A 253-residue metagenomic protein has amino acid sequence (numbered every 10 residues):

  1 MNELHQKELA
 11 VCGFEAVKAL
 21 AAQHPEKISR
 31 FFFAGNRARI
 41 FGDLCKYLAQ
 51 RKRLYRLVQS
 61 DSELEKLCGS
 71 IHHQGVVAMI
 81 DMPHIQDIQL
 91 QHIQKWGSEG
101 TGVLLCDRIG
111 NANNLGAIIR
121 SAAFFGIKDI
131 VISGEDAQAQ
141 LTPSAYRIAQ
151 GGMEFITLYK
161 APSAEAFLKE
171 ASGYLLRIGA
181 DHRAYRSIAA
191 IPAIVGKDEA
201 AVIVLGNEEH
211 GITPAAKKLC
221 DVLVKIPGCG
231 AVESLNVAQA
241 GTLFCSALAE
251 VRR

Functional and structural regions predicted by a protein language model:
M1-I93: N-terminal positively charged helical leader segments and presequences
V11, Y55-Q59, I156-F167, V224: Short acidic-hydrophobic, aromatic-tinged amphipathic segments that line or gate anion-handling sites
K18, F124, S144-A149, T213-R253: Structured adenosyl-cofactor binding patch, chiefly the S-adenosyl-L-methionine
A19, E26, F33, I93-Y185: RNA substrate-binding interface of SAM-dependent RNA methyltransferases
N36, D61, E135-A137, E208-E209 (+1 more regions): Short, acidic/turn-prone active-site loops that include or flank metal/cofactor- and phosphate-binding residues
Q59, D107, S133-G134, P162 (+1 more regions): Short beta->alpha connector loops at strand-helix junctions that form conserved, small/polar/Pro-enriched
H73-V76, R147-G151, I194-D198: Short, hinge-like loop/turn segments at secondary-structure boundaries
R177-V232, N236: Active-site/ligand-binding-proximal alpha/beta "capping" segment
